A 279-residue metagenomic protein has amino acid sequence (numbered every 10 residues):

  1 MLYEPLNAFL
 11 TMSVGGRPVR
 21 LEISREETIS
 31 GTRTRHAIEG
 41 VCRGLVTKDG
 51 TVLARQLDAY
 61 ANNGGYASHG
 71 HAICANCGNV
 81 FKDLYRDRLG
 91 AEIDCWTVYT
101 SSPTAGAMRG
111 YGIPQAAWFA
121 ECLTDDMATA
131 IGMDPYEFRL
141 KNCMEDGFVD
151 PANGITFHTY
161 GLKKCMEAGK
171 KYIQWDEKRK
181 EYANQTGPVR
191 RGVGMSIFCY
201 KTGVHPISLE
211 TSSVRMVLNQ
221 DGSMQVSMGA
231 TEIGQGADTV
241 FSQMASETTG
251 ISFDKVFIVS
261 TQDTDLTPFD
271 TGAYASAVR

Functional and structural regions predicted by a protein language model:
M1-G15, H71-D83, A107-N142, K164 (+5 more regions): Alpha-helical support elements that line or immediately flank enzyme active sites and cofactor-binding pockets
V14-V19, I38-V41, T47-R55, K82-D83 (+4 more regions): Short coil/turn connectors at secondary-structure junctions
R17-E26, L53-A59, P135-M144, K180-I197 (+2 more regions): Beta-strand segments within the central parallel beta-sheet cores of soluble alpha/beta enzyme folds
V19-G40, K201-G203: Structured beta-strand/loop patches that form or line metal/cofactor-binding pockets in enzymes
R25, R33-H36, V46-G78, A130-E167 (+1 more regions): Molybdopterin (Moco) oxidoreductase catalytic core of the xanthine/aldehyde oxidoreductase family
A37-C122, K201-T211, G272: Glycine-rich loop/linker segments at domain edges
A61, A91-T97, S213-V217, S252-S276: Flexible glycine/proline-rich, aromatic-decorated loop/lid segments
N142-S223: Helix-loop-helix junctions that connect adjacent transmembrane helices in secondary transporters/permeases, recognized
